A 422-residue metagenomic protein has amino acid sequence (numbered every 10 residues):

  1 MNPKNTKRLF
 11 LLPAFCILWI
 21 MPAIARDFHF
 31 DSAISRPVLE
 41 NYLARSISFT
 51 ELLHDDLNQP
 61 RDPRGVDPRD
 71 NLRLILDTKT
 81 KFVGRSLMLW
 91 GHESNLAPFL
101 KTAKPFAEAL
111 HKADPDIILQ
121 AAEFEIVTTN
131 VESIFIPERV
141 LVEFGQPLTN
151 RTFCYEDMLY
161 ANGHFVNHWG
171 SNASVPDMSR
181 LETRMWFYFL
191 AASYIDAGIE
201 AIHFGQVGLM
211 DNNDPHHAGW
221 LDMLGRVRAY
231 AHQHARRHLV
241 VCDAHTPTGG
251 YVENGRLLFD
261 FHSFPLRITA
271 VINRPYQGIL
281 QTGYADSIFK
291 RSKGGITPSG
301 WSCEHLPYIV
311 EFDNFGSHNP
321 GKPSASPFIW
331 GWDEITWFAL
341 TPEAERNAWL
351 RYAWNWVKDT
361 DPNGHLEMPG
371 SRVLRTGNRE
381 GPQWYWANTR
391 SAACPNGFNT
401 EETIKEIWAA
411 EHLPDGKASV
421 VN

Functional and structural regions predicted by a protein language model:
N2-F10: Bacterial N-terminal signal peptides that target proteins for export
L9, P13, V227-A229: Low-complexity, intrinsically disordered short segments enriched for Gly/Pro and polybasic residues
L12-I20: Bacterial N-terminal signal peptides
M21-A25: Membrane-interface motif at the C-terminal end of an N-terminal transmembrane signal
R26-N422: Glycan-processing catalytic domains of CAZymes
